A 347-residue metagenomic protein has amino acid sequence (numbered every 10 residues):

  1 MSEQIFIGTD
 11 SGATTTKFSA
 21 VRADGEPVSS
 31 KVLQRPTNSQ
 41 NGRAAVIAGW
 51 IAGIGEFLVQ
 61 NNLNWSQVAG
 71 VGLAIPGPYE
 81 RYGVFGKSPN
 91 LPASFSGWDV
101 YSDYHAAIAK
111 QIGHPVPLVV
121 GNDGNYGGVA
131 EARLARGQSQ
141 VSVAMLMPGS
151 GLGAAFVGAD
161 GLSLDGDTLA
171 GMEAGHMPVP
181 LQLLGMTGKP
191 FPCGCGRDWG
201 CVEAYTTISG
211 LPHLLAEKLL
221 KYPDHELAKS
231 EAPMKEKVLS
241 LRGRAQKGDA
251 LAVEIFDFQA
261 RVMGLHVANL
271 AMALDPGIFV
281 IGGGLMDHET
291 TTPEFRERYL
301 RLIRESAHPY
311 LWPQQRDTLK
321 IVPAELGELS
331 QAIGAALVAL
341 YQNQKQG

Functional and structural regions predicted by a protein language model:
E3-G77, Y82-G86, G97, Y101 (+1 more regions): Conserved phosphate-binding loops in N-terminal lobes of ATP-dependent enzymes of the actin/Hsp70/sugar-kinase
E3-I5, S19-R22, S29-V32, N38-R43 (+1 more regions): Glycine/GP-enriched mid-protein hinge/lid loop-to-helix segment characteristic of carbohydrate kinases
T9-T15, M147-G151, G284: A short acidic Gly-Thr/Ser loop motif
N38-W65, C201-Y205, G210-V280, H288-T291 (+3 more regions): Adenine-nucleotide phosphate-binding core of ATP-dependent small-molecule kinases
Q40, A44-A48, Q67-G70, Y79-A144 (+2 more regions): Glycine-rich phosphate-binding loop and adjoining helix at the ATP-binding site of ATP-dependent phosphoryl-transfer
V71-G77, P148-S150, G277-L285: Glycine-rich beta-strand-to-loop/alpha-helix junction loops that act as flexible
V119-G121, K320-A324: General small-molecule cofactor/ligand-binding pocket signal
D123, G149, A335: Active-site glycine-centered loops adjacent to acidic/histidine catalytic or metal-binding residues that shape
